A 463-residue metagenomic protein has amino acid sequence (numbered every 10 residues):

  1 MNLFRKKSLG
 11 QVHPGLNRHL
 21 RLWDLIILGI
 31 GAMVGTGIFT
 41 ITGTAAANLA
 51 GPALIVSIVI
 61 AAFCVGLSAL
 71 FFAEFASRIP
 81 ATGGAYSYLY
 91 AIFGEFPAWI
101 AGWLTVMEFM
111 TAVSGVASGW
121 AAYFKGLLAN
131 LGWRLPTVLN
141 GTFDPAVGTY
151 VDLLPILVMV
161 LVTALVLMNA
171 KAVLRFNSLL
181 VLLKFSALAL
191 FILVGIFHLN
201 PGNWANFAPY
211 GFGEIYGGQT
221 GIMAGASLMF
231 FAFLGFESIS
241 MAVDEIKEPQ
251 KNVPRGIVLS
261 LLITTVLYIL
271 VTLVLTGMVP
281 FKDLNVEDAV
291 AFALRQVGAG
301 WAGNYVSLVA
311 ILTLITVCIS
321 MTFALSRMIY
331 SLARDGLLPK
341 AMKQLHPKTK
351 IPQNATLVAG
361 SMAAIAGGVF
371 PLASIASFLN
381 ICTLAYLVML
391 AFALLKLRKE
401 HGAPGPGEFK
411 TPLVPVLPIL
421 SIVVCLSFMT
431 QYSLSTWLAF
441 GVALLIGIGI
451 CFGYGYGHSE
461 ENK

Functional and structural regions predicted by a protein language model:
M1-G43, A47-P52, V65-L70, T82 (+5 more regions): Membrane-interface "cap" regions at the ends of multi-pass membrane proteins
Q11-N17, I55, G132-L153, L179-L308 (+1 more regions): Helix-loop-helix junctions that connect adjacent transmembrane segments in multi-pass membrane transporters
L16, V147-V151, A341-Q353, L387-W437 (+2 more regions): C-terminal membrane-solvent junction of multi-pass transporters and transport-like membrane proteins
N17, I41-P145, S260-I263, F440-I448: Extracellular loop-to-transmembrane helix junctions
N17, L22, D152-I156, K247-R255 (+4 more regions): Loop-to-transmembrane helix boundary motifs in multi-pass membrane proteins
F39, L104-A122, L228, F233-I246 (+3 more regions): Membrane-helix boundary/coupling elements in multi-pass transport proteins
T44-A50, L54, T105, V116-A122 (+7 more regions): Transmembrane helix-loop boundary segments of multi-pass membrane transporters
L104, A121-F124, Y150-P201, I257 (+2 more regions): Membrane-interface loop-to-helix entry segments
